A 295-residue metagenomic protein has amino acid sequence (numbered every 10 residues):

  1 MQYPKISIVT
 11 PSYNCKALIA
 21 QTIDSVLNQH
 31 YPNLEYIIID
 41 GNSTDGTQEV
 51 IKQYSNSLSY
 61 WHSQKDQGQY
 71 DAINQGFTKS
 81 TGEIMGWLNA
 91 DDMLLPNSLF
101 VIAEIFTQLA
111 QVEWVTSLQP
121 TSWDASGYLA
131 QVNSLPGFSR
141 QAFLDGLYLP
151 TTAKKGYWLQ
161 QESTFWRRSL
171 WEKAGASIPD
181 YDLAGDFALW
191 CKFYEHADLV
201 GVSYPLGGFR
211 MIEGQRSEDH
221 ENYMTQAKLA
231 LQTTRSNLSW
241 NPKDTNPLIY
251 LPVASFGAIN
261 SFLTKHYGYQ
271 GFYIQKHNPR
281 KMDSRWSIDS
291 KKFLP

Functional and structural regions predicted by a protein language model:
M1-L27: N-proximal low-complexity "stem/linker" segments adjacent to membrane-targeting elements
Y3-I6, L27-I38, G46, L58-Y60: Short loop->beta transition adjacent to catalytic acidic/histidine clusters or analogous donor-positioning motifs
A17-A20, D45-Q53, M93, N97: Acidic helix N-cap motif at the loop->helix transition within catalytic regions of sugar-transfer enzymes
S25, P32, D40-E49, K65 (+1 more regions): A conserved acidic beta->alpha catalytic loop
Q64-S80: Glycine-rich, basic loop-to-helix element that forms the pyrophosphate-binding segment of sugar-nucleotide handling
M85: Short aromatic/hydrophobic "clamp" motif used to bind/position activated sugar donors
M93, N97-V132: Conserved donor NDP-sugar-binding/catalytic core segment of glycosyltransferases
P136-A230: Conserved nucleotide-sugar donor-binding catalytic segment
